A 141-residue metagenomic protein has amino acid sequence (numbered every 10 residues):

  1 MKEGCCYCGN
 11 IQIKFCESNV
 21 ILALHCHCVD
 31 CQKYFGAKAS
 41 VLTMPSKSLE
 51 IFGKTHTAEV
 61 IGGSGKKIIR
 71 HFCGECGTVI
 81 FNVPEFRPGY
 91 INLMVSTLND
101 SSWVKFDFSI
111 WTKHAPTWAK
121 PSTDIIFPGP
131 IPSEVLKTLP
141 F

Functional and structural regions predicted by a protein language model:
M1-C5, N10-F141: A short Gly-Trp-Pro
